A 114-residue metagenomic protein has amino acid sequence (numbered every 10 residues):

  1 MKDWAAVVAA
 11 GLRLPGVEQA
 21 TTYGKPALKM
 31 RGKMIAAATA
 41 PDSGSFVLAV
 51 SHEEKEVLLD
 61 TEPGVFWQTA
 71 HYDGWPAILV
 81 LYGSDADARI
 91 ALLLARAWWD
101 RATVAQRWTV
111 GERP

Functional and structural regions predicted by a protein language model:
M1-P114: Charge-dense, helix-prone N-terminal extensions
